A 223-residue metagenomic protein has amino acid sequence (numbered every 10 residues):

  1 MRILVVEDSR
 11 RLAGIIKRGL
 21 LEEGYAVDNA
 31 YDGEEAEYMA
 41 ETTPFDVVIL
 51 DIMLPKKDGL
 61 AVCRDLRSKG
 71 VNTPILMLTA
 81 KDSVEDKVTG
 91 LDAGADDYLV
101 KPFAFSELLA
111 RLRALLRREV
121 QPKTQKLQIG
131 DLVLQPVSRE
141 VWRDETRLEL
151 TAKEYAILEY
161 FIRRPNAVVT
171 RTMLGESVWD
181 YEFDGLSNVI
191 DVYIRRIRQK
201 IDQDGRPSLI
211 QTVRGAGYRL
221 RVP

Functional and structural regions predicted by a protein language model:
M1-E119: N-terminal/domain-start alpha-helical segments
D8-S9, Q135, T146, L186: Conserved ATP-binding motifs of the histidine kinase catalytic
A114-K126, N166: The C-terminal output helix
Q125-I129, V141: Short acidic-hydrophobic surface loop/beta-edge motif
E140, E145-A216: Positively charged, aromatic-enriched patches within helix-turn-helix-type DNA-binding elements, predominantly
L220: HATPase_c (GHKL) ATP-binding subdomain of two-component histidine kinases
